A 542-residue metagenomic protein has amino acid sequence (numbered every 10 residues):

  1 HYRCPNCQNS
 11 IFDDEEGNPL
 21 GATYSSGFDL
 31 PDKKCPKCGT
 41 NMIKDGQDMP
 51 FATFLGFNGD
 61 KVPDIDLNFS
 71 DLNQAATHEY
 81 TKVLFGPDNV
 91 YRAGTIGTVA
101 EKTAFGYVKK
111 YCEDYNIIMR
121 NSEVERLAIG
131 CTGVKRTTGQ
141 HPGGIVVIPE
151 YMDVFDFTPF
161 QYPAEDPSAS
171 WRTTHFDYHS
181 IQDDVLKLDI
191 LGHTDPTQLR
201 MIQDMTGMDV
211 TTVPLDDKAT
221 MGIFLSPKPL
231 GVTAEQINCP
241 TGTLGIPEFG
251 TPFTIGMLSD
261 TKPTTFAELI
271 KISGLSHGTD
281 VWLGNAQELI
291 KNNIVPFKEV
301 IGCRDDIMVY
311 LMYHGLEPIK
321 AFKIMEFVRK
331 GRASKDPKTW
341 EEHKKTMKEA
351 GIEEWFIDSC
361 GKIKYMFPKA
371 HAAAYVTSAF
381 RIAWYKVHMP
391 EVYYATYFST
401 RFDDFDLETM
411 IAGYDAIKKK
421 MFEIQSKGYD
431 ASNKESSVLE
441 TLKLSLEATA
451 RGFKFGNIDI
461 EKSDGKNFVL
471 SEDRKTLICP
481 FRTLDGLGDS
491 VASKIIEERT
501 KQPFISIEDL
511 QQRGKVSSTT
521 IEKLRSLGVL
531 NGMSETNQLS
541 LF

Functional and structural regions predicted by a protein language model:
H1-F542: Noncatalytic, beta-rich nucleic-acid-contacting surfaces in large DNA/RNA-processing enzymes
